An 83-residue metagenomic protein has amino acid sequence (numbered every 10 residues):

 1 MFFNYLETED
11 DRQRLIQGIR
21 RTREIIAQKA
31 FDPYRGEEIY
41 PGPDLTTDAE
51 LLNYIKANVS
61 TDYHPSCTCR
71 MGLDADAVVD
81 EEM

Functional and structural regions predicted by a protein language model:
M1-M83: FAD-dependent oxidoreductase catalytic-site/capping-region signature
